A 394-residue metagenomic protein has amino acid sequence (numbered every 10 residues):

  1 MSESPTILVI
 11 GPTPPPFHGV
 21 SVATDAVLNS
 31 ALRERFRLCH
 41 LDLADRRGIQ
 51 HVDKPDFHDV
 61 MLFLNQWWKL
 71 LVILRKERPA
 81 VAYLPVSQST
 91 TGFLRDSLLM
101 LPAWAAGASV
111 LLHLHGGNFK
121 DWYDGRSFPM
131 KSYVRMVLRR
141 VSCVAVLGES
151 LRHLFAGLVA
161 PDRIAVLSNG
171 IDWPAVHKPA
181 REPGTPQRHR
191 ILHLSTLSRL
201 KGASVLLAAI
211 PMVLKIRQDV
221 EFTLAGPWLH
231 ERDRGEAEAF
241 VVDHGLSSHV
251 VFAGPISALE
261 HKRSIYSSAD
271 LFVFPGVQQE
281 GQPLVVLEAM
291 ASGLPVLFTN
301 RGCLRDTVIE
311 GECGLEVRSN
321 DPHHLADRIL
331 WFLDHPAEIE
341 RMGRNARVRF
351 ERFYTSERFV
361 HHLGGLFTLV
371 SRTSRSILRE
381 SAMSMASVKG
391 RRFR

Functional and structural regions predicted by a protein language model:
L8-V9, E182-K201, L207-P211, T223-A225: Conserved donor-binding/catalytic core segment of Leloir-type glycosyltransferases
H40-R46, E221-E236, G254-P255: Glycosyltransferase donor-sugar binding loop
R234-I256: Nucleotide-activated donor-binding/catalytic signature segment of Leloir-type glycosyltransferases, i.e., the conserved
P255, S264-A269: Short alpha-helical donor nucleotide-sugar binding micro-motif in glycosyltransferases
S267-G281, L294: Acidic donor-binding loop of glycosyltransferase active sites
V286, P295-F298, V308: Short hydrophobic beta-strand element within catalytic cores of glycosyltransferases and related nucleotide-activated
E310-G311, L315-P322, W331-P336: Conserved acidic donor-binding segment of nucleotide-sugar-dependent glycosyltransferases
H324, W331, E338-R352, F359: A short, well-ordered alpha-helix in the C-terminal region of glycosyltransferases
